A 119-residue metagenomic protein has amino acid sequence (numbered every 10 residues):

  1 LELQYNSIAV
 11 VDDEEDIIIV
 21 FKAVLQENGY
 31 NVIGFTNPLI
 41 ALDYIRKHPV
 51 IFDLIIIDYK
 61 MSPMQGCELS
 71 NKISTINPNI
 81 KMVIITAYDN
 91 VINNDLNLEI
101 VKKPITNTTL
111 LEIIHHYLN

Functional and structural regions predicted by a protein language model:
L1-A9, I19-K22, T106-N119: Non-catalytic signal-transmission and effector/linker regions of two-component phosphorelay proteins
E15-I33: Two-component/phosphorelay signaling modules centered on CheY-like receiver
G34-L54: Acidic, metal-coordinating helix/loop segments flanking the phosphotransfer/catalytic sites of two-component signaling
T36-N37, Q65-L69: Acidic catalytic/metal-coordinating carboxylates
D43, C67-P78: Short amphipathic alpha-helix used as the core "switch/output" element in two-component signaling
D58: Active-site residues of response regulator receiver
M61: Receiver (REC) domain active-site loop signature in two-component systems and cognate sites in sensor histidine kinases
V83-T86: Hydrophobic/aromatic residues positioned on beta-strands within the core alpha/beta folds
